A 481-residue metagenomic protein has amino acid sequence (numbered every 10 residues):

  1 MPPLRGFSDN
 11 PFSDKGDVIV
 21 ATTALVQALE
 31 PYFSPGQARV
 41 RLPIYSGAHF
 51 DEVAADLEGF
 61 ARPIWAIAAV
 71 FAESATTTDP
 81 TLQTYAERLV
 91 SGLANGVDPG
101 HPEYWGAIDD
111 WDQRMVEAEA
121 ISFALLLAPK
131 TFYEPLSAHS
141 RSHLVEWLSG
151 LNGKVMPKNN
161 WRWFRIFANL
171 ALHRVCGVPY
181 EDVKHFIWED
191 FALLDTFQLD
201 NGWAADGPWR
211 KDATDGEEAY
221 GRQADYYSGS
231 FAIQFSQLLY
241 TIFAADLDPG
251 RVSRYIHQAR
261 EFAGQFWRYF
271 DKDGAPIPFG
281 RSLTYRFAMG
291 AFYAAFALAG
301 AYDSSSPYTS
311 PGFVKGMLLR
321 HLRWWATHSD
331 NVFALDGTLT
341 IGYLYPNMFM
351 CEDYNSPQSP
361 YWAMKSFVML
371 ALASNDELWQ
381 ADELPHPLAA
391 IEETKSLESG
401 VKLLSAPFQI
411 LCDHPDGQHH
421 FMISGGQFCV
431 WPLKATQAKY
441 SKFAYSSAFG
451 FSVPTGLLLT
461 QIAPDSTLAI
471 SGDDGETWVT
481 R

Functional and structural regions predicted by a protein language model:
M1-E58, E87-G92: Low-complexity, Ser/Thr/Pro/Gly-enriched N-terminal "stalk/linker" regions
D14, V18, E52, D110 (+6 more regions): Generic alpha-helical structural element
I19, T23-F33, H49-E52, P63 (+15 more regions): A structure-centric feature marking long, well-folded core domains of fungal metabolic enzymes and membrane transporters
A38, T76, P157, K272-P276 (+3 more regions): Intrinsically disordered or highly flexible coil/loop and linker segments, enriched in small and charged/polar residues
Y45-H49, G106-A107, D273-F279, Y345-E352: Acidic, serine/threonine- and proline-rich low-complexity regulatory regions
V53-L57, I64-S74, L82-A263, W267-A295: Aromatic-lined, polymer-binding surfaces characteristic of secreted/periplasmic polysaccharide-degrading enzymes
A297-R481: Extended polysaccharide-engagement surfaces of secreted carbohydrate-active enzymes
